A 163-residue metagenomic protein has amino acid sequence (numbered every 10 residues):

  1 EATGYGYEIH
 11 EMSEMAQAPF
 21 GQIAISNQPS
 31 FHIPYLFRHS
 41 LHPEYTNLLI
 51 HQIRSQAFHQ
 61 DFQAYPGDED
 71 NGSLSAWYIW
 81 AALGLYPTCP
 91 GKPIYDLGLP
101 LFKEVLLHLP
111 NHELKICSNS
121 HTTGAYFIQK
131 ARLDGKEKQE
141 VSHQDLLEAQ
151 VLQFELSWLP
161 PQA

Functional and structural regions predicted by a protein language model:
E1-L101, V105-E113, S120, Q144-V151: Active-site core of glycosidic bond-cleaving carbohydrate-active enzymes
L41, K136-V141: Short coil/turn linker and secondary-structure boundary residues
E104, I128-K130: Exposed beta-strand and adjacent loop surfaces of beta-rich binding modules that mediate intermolecular recognition
P110, K130-E137: Short strand-turn-strand beta-turns centered on an Asx-Gly dipeptide
E113-I116, K138-Q139: Short, isolated positions in well-ordered beta-strands
G124-Y126: Core dinuclear metal-dependent hydrolase active-site scaffold
H143-A163: C-terminal beta-strand-rich structural cap/linker in extracellular carbohydrate-active enzymes
